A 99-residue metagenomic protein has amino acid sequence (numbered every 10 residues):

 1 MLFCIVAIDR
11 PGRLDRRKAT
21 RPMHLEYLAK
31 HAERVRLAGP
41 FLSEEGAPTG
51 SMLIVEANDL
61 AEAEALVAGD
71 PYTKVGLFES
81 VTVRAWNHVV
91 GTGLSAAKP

Functional and structural regions predicted by a protein language model:
M1-P99: Conserved, structured core segments of small domains
